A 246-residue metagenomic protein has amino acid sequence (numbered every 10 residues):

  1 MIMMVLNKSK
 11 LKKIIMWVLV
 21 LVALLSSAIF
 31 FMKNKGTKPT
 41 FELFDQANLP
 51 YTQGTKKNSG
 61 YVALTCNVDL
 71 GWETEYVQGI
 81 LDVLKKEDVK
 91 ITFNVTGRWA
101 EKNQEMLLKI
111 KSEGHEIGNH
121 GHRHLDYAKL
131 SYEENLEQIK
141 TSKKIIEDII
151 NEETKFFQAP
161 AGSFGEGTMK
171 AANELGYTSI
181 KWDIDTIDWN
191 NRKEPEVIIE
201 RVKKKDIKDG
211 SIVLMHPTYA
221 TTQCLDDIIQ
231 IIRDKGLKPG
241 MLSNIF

Functional and structural regions predicted by a protein language model:
M1-L64, L81-I91, D209-F246: Terminal accessory/targeting
K38-D126, Q138, K143-I145, E152-T154 (+1 more regions): Active-site beta->alpha N-cap acidic-glycine motif
C66-V68, F93-G97, N119-G121, A159-A161 (+3 more regions): A cross-domain feature marking catalytic cores of carbohydrate-active enzymes and several ubiquitous metabolic/repair
L70, A159-P160, D226, Q230: Proline-centered helix-kink/hinge sites
T74-Y76, L125-E153, S163-D209, T221-D227: Alpha-helical scaffold elements lining the catalytic groove of polysaccharide deacetylases
L84, I110, A172-L175, I232: A generic structural signal for well-ordered alpha-helical segments
